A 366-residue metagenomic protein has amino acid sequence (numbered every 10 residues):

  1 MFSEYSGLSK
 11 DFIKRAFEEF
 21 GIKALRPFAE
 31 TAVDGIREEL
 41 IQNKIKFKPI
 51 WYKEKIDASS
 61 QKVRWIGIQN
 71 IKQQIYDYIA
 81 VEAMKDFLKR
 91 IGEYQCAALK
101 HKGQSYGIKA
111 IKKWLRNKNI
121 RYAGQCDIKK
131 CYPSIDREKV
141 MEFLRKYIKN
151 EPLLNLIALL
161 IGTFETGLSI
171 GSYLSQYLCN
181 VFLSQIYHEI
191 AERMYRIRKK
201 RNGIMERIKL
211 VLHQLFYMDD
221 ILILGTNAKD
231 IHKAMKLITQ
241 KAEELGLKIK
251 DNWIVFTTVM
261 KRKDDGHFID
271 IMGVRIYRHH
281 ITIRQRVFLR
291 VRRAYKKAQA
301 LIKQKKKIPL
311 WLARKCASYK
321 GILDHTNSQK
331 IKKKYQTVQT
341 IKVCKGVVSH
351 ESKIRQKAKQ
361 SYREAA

Functional and structural regions predicted by a protein language model:
M1-E39, Y362-A366: Non-catalytic, polymerase-adjacent accessory regions of viral genome-replication enzymes
E18-E19, K23, K48-I75, I91-K102 (+2 more regions): Short, conserved non-catalytic motifs in the polymerase core
A32-Q42, I231-G246, V291: Inter-domain linker/hinge segments that demarcate the starts of reverse transcriptase and RNase H-type modules
E39, A110-M218, L222-L237, F268 (+2 more regions): Conserved polymerase palm-domain catalytic core
I50, L215-D219, N252-I254: Short Gly/Ser/Thr- and Asp/Glu-enriched loop/turn motifs at secondary-structure junctions
Q74, Y78, T163, H188 (+4 more regions): Right-hand nucleic-acid polymerase module
Y76-D136: Active-site-proximal segment of RNA-dependent polymerases
A98-G107, Q214, L222-I223, V255-R262: Beta-rich nucleic-acid/ligand-interaction surfaces
